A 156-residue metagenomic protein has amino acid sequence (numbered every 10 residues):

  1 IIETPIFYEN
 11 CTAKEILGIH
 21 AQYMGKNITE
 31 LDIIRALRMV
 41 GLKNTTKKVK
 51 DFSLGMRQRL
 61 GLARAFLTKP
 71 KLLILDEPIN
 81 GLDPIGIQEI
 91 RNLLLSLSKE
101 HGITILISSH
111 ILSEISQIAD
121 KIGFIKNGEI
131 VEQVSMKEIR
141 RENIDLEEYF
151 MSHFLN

Functional and structural regions predicted by a protein language model:
G18, Q22, I28-N44: Conserved ABC ATPase "signature" region
K48-G55: Conserved ABC ATPase signature
L62: Hydrophobic anchor residue at the start of the ABC signature
K69: Conserved catalytic motifs of ABC-family nucleotide-binding domains
L73-E77: Catalytic Walker B motif of ABC-type/P-loop ATPase nucleotide-binding domains
Q88-E100: Helical segment within the ABC ATPase nucleotide-binding domain
